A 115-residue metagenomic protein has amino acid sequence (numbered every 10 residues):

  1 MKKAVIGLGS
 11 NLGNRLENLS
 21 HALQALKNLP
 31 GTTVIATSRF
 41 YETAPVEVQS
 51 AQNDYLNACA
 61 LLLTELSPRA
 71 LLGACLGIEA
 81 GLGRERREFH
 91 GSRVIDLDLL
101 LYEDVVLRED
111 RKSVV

Functional and structural regions predicted by a protein language model:
K2-L8, L12-E88, E103-D104: Nucleotide and nucleotide-moiety/phosphate-recognizing core
R93-Y102: Catalytic metal-binding acidic patch
E103-R111: Active-site segment flanking the S-adenosylmethionine/decSAM binding pocket in AdoMet-dependent transferases
V114-V115: Conserved small/polar residues in nucleotide/adenosyl-binding loops
